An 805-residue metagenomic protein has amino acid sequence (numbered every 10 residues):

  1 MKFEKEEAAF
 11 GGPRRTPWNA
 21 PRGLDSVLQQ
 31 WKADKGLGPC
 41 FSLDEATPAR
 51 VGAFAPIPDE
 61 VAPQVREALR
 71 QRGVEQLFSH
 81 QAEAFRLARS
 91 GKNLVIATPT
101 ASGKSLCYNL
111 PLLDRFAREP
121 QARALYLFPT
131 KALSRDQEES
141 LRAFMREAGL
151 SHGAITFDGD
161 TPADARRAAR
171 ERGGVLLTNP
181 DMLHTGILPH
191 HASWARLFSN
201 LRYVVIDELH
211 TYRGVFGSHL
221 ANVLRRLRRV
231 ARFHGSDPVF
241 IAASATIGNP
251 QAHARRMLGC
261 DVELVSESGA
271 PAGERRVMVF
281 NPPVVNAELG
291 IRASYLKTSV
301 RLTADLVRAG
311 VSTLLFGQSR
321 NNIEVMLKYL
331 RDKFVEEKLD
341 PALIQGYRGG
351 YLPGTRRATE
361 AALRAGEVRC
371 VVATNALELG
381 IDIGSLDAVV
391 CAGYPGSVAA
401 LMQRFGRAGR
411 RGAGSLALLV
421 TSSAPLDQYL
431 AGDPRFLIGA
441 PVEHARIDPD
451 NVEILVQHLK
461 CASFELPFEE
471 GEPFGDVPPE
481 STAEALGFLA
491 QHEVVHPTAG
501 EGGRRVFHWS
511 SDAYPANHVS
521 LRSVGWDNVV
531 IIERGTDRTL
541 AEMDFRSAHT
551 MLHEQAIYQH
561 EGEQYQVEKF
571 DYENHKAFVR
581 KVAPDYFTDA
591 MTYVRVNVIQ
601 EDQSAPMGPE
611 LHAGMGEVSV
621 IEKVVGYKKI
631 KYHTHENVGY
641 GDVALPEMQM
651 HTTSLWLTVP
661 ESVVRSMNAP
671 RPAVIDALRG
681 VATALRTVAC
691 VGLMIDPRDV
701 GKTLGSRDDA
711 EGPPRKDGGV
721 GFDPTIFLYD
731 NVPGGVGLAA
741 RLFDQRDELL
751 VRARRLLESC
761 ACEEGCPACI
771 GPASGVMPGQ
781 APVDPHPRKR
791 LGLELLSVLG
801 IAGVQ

Functional and structural regions predicted by a protein language model:
F3: Cationic, low-complexity basic patches in intrinsically disordered or flexible, solvent-exposed regions
E6-A9: Acidic, Ala/Val/Gly-enriched low-complexity intrinsically disordered segments
G11-P13: Compositionally biased, intrinsically disordered low-complexity segments enriched in Pro/Arg/Gln/His
D25, Q29-R72, Q76-S79, E83 (+5 more regions): Helicase motor core with emphasis on the C-terminal RecA-like subdomain
V239-A242, T421, S463, P467-L552 (+2 more regions): Extended, highly charged accessory segments
